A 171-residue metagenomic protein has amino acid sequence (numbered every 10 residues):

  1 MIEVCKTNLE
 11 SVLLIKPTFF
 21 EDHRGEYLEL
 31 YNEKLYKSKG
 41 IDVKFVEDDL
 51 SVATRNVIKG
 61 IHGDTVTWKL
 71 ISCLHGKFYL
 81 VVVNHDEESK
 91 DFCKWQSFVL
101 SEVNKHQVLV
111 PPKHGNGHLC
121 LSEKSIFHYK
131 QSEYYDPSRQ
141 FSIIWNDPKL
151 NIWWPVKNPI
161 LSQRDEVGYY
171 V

Functional and structural regions predicted by a protein language model:
M1-V103, K124, Y129-V171: Non-catalytic, conserved peripheral segments adjacent to functional cores
L100-E123: Conserved metal-binding segment of the jelly-roll/cupin
